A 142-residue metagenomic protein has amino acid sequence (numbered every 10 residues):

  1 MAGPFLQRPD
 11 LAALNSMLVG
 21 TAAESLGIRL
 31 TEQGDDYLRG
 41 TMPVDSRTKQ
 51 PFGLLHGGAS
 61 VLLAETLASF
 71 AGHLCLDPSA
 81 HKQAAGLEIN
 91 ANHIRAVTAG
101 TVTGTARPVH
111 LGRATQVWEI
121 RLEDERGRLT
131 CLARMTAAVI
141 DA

Functional and structural regions predicted by a protein language model:
M1-A142: Terminal targeting signals and extreme-terminal segments of soluble enzymes
